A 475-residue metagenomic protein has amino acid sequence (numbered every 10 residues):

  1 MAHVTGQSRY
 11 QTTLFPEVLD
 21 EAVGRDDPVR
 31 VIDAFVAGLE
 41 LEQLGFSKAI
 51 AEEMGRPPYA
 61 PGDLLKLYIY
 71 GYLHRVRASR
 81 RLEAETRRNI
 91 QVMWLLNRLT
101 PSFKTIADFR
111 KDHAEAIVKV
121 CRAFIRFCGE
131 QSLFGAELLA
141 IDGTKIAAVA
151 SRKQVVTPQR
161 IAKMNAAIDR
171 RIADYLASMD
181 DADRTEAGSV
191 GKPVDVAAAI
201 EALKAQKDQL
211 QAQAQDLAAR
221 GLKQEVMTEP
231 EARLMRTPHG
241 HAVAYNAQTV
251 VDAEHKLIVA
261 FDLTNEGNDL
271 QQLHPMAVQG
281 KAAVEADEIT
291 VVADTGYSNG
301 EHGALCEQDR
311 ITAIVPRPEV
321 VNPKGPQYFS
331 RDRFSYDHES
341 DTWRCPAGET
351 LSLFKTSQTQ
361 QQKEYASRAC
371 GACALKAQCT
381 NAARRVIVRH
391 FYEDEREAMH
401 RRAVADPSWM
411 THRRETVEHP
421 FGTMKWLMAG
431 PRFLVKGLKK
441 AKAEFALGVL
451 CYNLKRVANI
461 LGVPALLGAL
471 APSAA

Functional and structural regions predicted by a protein language model:
M1-L19: Short, flexible loop/hinge motifs at secondary-structure junctions
G6, Y68, R75-R88, N97-A475: Anion-binding and metal-coordination hotspots
R9, L14, R30, A34-V36 (+3 more regions): N-terminal functional modules and adjacent low-complexity/disordered segments of proteins
A22: Short, conserved interaction/coordination micro-motifs, predominantly in nucleic-acid/chromatin-associated proteins
R25-I69, H74: Basic, short loop/linker segments at the boundary and entry of helix-turn-helix/winged-helix-like folds
